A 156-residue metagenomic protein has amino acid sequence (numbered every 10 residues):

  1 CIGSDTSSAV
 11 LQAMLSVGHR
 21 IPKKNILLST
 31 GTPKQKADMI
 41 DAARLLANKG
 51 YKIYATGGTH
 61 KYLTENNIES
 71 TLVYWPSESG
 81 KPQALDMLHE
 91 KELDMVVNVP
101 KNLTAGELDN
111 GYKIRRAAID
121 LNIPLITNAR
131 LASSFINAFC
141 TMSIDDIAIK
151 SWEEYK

Functional and structural regions predicted by a protein language model:
C1-T104, L108-P124, A132-F135, D145 (+1 more regions): ATP-dependent carboxylate/acyl-activation modules
N128: Extended, alpha-helix-rich binding/interface surfaces that flank or overlap catalytic cores and mediate recognition
F139-C140: Histidine/acidic-residue-rich catalytic or RNA/ligand-binding cores of hydrolases and nuclease-related proteins
